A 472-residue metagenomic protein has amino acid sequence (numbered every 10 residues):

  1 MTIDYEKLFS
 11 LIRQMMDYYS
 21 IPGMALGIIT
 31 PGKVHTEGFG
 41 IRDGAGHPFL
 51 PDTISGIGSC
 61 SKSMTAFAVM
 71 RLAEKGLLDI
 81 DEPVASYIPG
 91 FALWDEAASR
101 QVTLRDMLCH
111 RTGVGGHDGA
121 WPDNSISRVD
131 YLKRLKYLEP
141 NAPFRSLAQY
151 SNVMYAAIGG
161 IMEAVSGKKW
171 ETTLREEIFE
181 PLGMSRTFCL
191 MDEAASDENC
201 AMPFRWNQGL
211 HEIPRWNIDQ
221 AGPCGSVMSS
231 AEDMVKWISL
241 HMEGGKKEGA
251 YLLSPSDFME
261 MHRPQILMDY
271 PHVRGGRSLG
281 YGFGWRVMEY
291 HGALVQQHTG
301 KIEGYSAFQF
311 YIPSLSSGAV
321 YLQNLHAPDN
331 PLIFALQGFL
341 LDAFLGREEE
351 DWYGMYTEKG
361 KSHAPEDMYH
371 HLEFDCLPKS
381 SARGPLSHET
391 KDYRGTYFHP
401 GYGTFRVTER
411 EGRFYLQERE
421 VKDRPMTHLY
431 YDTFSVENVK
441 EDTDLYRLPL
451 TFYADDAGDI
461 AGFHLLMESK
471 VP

Functional and structural regions predicted by a protein language model:
T2-G38, E163, K168, T172-E176 (+2 more regions): Catalytic loop of the DD-peptidase/beta-lactamase superfamily, centered on the K-T-G motif and neighboring
T2-I57, L77, L93-W94, P122 (+3 more regions): Short, conserved catalytic-motif segment at the N-terminal edge
K7, P51, G56-C60, L72-G115 (+5 more regions): Active-site helix/loop module of the DD-peptidase/beta-lactamase fold, centered on the serine-lysine SxxK catalytic
E37-F39, H117-P122, C189-E193, I333: Short, solvent-exposed loop/turn and secondary-structure capping segments
T53, F144-Q149, Q220-M228: A short glycine-threonine-serine/GTX helix/turn-capping micro-motif
S59-C60, Q149-N152: Catalytic nucleophile serine of serine hydrolases, specifically the conserved "nucleophile elbow" pentapeptide
T65: Active/ligand-binding-proximal structured segments within catalytic/core domains that scaffold catalytic residues
A156: Active-site-proximal cofactor/substrate-binding loop regions of enzyme domains
